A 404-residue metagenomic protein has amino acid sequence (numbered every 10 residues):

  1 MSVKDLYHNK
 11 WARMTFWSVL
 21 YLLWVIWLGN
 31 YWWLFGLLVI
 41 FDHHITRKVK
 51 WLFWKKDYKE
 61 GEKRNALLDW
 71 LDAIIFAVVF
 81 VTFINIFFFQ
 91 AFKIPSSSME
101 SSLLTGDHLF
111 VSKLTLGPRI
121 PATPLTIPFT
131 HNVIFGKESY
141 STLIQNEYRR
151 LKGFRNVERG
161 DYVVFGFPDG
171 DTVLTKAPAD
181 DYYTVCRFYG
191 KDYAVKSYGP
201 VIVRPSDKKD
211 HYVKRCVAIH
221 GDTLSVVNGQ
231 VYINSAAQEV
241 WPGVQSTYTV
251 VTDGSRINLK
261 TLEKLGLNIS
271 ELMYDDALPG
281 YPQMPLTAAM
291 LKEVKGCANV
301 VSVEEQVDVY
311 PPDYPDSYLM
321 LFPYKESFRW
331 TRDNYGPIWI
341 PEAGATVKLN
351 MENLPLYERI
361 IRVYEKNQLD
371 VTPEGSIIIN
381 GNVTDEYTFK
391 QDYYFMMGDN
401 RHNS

Functional and structural regions predicted by a protein language model:
M1-S404: Extended hydrophobic leader/signal-anchor segments used for secretion and membrane insertion
